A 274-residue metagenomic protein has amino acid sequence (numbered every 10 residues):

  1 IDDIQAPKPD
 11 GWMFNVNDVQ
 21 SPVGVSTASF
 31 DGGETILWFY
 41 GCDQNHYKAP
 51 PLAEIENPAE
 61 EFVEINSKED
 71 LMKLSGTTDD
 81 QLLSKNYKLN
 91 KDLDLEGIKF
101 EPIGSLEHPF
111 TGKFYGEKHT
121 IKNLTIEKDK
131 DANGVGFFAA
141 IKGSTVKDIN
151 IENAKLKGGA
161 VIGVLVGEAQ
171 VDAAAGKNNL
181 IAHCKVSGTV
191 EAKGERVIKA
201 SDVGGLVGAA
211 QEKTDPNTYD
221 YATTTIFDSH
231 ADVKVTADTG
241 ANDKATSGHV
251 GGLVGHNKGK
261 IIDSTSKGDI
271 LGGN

Functional and structural regions predicted by a protein language model:
I1-P58: Ubiquitin-like/PB1-type beta-grasp interaction modules and other compact soluble beta-rich domains
N57-N274: Surface-exposed repetitive/solenoidal architectures
